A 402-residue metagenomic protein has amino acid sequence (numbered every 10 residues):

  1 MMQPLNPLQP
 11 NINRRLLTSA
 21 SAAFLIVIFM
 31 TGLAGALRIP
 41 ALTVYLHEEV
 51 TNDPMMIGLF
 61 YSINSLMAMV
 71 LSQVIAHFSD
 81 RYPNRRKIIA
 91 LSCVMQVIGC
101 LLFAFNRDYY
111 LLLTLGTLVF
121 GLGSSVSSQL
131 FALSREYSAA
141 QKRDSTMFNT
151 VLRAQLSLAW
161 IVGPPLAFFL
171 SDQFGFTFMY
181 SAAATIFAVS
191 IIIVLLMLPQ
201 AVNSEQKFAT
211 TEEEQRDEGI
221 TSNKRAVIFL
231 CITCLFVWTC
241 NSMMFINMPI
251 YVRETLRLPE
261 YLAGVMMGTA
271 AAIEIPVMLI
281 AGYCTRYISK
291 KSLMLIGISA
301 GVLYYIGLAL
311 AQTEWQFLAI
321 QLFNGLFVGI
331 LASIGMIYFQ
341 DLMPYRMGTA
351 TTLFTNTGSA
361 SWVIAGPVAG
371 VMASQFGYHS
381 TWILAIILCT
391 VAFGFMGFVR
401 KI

Functional and structural regions predicted by a protein language model:
M2-T18, P199-T233: Juxtamembrane intracellular "pre-TM" segments in multi-pass secondary transporters
P10-S65, N241-T255: Helix-loop boundary and gating motifs at the non-cytosolic
F29, Y110-S127, L235, Q316-I330: Hydrophobic core of transmembrane alpha-helices in multi-pass small-molecule transporters, especially MFS/SLC-type
V70-N84, S171, V277-S289, A373: Helix-to-loop junctions at the C-terminal end of transmembrane segments in multipass secondary transporters
K87-L101, A184, S292-G307, I386: Structural signature of the two symmetry-related core transmembrane helices
V119-A154: Cytoplasmic helix-loop-helix junction between adjacent transmembrane helices in 12-TM secondary transporters
M179-L196, T381-F398: Symmetry-related core transmembrane helices of the 12-TM Major Facilitator Superfamily/SLC fold
Y345-F376: A late C-terminal transmembrane helix in Major Facilitator Superfamily
